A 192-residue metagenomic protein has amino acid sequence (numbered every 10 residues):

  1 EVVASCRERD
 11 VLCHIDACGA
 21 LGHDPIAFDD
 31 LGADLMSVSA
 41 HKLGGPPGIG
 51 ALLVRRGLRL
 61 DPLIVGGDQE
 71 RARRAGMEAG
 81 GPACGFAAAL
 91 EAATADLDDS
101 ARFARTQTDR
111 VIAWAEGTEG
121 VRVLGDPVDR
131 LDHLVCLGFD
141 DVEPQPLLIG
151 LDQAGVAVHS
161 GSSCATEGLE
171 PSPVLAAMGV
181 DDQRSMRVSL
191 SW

Functional and structural regions predicted by a protein language model:
E1-W192: Pyridoxal 5′-phosphate
